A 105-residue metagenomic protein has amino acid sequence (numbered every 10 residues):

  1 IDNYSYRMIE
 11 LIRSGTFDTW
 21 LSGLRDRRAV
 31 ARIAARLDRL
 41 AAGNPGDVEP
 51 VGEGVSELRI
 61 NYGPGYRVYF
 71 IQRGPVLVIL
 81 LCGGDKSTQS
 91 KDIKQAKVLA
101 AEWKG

Functional and structural regions predicted by a protein language model:
I1-G65, R73-V78, D85-G105: Basic, Lys/Arg-enriched alpha-helical interface segments
